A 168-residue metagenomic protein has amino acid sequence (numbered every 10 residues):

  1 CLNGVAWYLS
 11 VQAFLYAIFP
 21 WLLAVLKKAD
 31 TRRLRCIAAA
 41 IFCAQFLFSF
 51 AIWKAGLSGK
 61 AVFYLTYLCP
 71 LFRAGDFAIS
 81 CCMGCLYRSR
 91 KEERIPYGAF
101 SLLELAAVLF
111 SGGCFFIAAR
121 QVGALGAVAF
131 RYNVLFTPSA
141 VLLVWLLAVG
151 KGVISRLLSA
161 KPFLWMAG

Functional and structural regions predicted by a protein language model:
C1-N3, G59-Y67, A119-A129: Membrane-interface helix caps and helix-loop-helix hairpins in membrane proteins
W7-V25, I41-R94, Y132-I154: Specific transmembrane alpha-helix
V11, R33-I37, Y64, S101: Flexible, glycine- and charge-enriched loops at secondary-structure boundaries
A24-L34, Y87-A99, L125-V128, I154-K161: Membrane-interface helix-boundary motifs at transmembrane edges
T31-R32, A39, A129, G168: Short, surface-exposed linear patches
L34-K54, E104-C114: Small-polar-interrupted transmembrane alpha-helices in polytopic inner-membrane proteins
L68, P96-F100, L109: Low-complexity, intrinsically disordered regions enriched in charged/polar residues
R73, F77, C81-C82, S101-G168: Alpha-helical transmembrane segments of multi-pass integral membrane proteins
